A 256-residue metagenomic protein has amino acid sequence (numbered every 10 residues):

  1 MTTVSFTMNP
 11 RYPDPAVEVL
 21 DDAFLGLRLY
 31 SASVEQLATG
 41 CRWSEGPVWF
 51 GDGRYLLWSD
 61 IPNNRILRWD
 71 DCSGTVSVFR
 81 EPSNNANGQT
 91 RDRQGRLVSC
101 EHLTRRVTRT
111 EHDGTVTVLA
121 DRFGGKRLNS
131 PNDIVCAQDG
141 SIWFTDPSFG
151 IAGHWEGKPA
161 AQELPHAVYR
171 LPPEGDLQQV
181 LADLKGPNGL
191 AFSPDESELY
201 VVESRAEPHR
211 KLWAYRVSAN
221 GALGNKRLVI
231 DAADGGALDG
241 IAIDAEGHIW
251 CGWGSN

Functional and structural regions predicted by a protein language model:
T2-E35: Blade/loop signatures of beta-propeller domains
F6-P10, F144-E163, V202-S204: Short, conserved, GDST-rich strand-edge loop motifs in beta-rich repeat architectures
G26, G51-E81: Beta-propeller domains
S31-S33, T39-R54, P82-E101, R106 (+4 more regions): Beta-rich, blade/repeat-based domains predominating in secreted/periplasmic proteins but also intracellular
I61, H102, P147-F149, S204 (+2 more regions): Short loop/turn segments immediately following the C-termini of beta-strands
R65-L67, R106-T108, H166-Y169, K211-W213: A short loop-to-beta-strand structural motif that recurs across blades of beta-propeller domains
D70-G74, E111-T115, L171-G175, R216-G221: Short loop/turn segments that connect beta-strands within beta-propeller blades
A206-V217, A222-N256: Loop/turn-rich, solvent-exposed surfaces of beta-rich toroidal or solenoidal domains
